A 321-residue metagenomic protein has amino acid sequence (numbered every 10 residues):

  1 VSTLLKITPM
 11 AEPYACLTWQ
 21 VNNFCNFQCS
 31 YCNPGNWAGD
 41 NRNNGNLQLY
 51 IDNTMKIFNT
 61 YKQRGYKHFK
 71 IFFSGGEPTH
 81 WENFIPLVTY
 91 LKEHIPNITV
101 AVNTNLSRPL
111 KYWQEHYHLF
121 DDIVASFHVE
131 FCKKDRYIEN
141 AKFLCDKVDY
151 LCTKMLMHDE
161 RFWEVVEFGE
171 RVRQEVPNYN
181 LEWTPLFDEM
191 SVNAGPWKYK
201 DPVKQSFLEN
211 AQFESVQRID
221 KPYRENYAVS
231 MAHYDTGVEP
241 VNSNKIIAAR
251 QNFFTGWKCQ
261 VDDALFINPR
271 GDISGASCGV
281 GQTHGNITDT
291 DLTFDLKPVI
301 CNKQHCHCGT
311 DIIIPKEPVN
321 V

Functional and structural regions predicted by a protein language model:
V1-A15, G35, G39, N268-V321: Flexible mid-to-C-terminal extensions adjoining Fe-S/redox cofactors in radical SAM and related proteins
A15-V21, F72-F73: Short, hydrophobic/glycine-enriched beta-strand segments
N23, G76-T79: Catalytic nucleophile-elbow at a beta strand-turn-alpha helix junction centered on a G-D-S/GDSL motif, marking
F24-Q28, N36: Short pre-active-site segment immediately N-terminal to redox-active cysteine/selenocysteine motifs in thiol-based
N33-I57: N-terminal active-site segment of His-dependent metallophosphoesterases
D40-N46, F72, G76, F127: Glycine-rich phosphate-binding "P-loop"
I51-F73, W81-E182: Radical SAM/AdoMet-radical enzyme domain recognition
D122, S126-A264, P269, S274: Radical SAM enzyme [4Fe-4S]-AdoMet core and its adjacent flexible, acidic and glycine-rich loops/tails across
